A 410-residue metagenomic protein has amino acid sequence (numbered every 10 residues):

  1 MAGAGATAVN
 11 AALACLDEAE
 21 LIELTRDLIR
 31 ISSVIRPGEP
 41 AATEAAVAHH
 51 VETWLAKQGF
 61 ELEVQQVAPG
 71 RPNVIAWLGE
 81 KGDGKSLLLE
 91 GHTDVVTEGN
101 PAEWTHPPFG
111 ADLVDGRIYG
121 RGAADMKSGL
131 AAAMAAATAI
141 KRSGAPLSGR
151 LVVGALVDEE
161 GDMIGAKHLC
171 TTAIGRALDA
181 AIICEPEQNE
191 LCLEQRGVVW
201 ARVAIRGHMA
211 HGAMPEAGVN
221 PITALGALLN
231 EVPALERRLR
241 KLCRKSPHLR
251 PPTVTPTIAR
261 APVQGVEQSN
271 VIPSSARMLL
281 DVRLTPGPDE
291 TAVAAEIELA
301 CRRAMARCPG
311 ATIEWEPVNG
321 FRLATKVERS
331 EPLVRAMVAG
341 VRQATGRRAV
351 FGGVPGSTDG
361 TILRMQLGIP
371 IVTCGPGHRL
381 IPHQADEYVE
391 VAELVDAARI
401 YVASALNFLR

Functional and structural regions predicted by a protein language model:
A2-L16, E63, L193, W200-R410: Metal-dependent amide/peptide-bond hydrolase catalytic core, centered on the "pita-bread" metallohydrolase fold
A2-R121, R142-L147, G368, H378: Acidic/His- and Gly-rich active-site-bordering loop/insert found across diverse amide/peptide-bond hydrolases
I22, A45-H49, L130, A294-E298 (+1 more regions): Short, surface-exposed alpha-helical segments at coil->helix boundaries
Q58, S143-L147, I174-G175, A304-G310: Short helix-capping segments at alpha-helix termini
K85-L87, R117, L151-V152, D179-I182 (+2 more regions): Structural motif
E98-V114, L178, L193-A204, A339-G340 (+1 more regions): Acidic-glycine-rich active-site phosphate/pyrophosphate-binding loop
I118, A123-A124, S128-A234, H248 (+2 more regions): Fold-level recognition of mixed alpha/beta catalytic cores in primary-metabolism enzymes, strongest
